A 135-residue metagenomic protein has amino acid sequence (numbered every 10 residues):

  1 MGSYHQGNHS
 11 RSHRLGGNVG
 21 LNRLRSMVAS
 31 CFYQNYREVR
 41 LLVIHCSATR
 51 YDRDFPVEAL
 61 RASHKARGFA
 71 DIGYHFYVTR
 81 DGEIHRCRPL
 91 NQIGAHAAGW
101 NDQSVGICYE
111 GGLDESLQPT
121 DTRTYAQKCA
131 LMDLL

Functional and structural regions predicted by a protein language model:
G2-L135: Active-site-adjacent loop/helix surface patches within enzyme catalytic domains that shape the substrate-binding cleft
